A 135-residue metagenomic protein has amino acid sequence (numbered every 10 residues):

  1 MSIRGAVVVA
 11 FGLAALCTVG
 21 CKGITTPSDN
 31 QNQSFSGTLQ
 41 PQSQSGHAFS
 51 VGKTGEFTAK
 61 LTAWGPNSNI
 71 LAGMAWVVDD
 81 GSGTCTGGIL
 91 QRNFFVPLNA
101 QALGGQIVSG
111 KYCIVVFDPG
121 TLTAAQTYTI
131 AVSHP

Functional and structural regions predicted by a protein language model:
M1-C21: Sec-dependent bacterial lipoprotein signal peptides
A6-F11, N30, S34, G52 (+1 more regions): N-terminal functional modules and adjacent low-complexity/disordered segments of proteins
C17-L39: Bacterial Sec-dependent N-terminal signal peptides
G23, T38-I89, F95, Q106-Y112 (+1 more regions): Acidic, Ser/Thr/Pro-rich low-complexity intrinsically disordered segments
A100-L103: Beta-propeller and closely related beta-sheet repeat lectin domains
V116-D118: Conserved structural position at the C-terminal beta-strand of extracellular beta-sandwich adhesion modules
T123-P135: C-terminal interaction-tip segments
